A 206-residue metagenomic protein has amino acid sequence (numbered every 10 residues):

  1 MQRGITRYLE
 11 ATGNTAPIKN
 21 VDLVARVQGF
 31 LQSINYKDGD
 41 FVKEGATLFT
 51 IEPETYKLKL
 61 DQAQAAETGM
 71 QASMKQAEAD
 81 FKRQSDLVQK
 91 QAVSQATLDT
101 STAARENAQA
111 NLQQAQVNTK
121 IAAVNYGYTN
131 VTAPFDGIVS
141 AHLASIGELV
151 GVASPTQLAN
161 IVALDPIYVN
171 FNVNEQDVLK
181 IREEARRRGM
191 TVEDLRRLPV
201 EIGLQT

Functional and structural regions predicted by a protein language model:
Q2-G4, N14, A122, N160 (+1 more regions): Sterically constrained small-residue positions within well-ordered secondary structures of folded domains
Q2-T6, G203-T206: Hydrophobic alpha-helix/coiled-coil detector that fires on Leu/Ile/Phe-packed helical surfaces
G4-E10, P17, D22-A153, Y168-N170 (+1 more regions): Amphipathic alpha-helical coiled-coil/rod segments that serve as protein-protein coupling scaffolds
A153-N160: Active-site loop architecture of trypsin-fold serine endopeptidases
N160-A163, V169-Q205: A short, hydrophobic beta-strand micro-motif
